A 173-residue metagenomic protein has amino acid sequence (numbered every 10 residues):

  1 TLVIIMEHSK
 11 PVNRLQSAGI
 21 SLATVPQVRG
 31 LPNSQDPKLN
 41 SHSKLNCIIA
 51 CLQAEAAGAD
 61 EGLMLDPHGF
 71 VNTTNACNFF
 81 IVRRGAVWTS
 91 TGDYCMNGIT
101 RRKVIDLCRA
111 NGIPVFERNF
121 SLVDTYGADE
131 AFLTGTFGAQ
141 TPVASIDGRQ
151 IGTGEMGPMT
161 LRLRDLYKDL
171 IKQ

Functional and structural regions predicted by a protein language model:
T1-Q173: Helix-start/capping segments and mature chain N-termini
